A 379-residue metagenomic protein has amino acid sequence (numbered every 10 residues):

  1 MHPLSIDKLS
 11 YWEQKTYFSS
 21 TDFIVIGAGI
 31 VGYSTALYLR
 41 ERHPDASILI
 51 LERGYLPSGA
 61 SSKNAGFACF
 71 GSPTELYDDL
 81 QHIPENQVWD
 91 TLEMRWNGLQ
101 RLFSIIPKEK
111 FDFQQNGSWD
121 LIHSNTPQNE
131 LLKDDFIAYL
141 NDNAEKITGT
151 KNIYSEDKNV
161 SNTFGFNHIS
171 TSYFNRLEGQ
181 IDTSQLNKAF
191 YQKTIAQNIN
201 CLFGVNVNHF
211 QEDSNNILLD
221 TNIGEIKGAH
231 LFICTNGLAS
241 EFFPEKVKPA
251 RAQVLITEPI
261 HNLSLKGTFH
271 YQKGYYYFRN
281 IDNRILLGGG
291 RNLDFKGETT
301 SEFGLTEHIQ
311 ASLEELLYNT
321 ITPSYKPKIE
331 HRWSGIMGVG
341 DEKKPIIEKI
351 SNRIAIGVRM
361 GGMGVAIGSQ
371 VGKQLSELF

Functional and structural regions predicted by a protein language model:
M1-F23, E41-R42, A46: Extreme N-terminal leader/targeting segments of oxidoreductases
S34, H209-L286: Flavin-dependent oxidoreductases
R40-K63: Glycine-rich FAD pyrophosphate-binding loop
G59, K63-E93: Glycine-rich active-site loop/strand segments that organize a redox cofactor
T74-L80, S104-A189: Flavin (FAD/FMN) cofactor-binding and adjacent substrate-gating region of FAD-dependent oxidoreductase domains
N167-I226: Helical element adjacent to the flavin cofactor pocket in flavoenzyme catalytic cores
L177, P323-F379: C-terminal catalytic lobe of FAD-dependent flavoproteins
H261-L263, T299-S334: Flavin-binding catalytic cores
